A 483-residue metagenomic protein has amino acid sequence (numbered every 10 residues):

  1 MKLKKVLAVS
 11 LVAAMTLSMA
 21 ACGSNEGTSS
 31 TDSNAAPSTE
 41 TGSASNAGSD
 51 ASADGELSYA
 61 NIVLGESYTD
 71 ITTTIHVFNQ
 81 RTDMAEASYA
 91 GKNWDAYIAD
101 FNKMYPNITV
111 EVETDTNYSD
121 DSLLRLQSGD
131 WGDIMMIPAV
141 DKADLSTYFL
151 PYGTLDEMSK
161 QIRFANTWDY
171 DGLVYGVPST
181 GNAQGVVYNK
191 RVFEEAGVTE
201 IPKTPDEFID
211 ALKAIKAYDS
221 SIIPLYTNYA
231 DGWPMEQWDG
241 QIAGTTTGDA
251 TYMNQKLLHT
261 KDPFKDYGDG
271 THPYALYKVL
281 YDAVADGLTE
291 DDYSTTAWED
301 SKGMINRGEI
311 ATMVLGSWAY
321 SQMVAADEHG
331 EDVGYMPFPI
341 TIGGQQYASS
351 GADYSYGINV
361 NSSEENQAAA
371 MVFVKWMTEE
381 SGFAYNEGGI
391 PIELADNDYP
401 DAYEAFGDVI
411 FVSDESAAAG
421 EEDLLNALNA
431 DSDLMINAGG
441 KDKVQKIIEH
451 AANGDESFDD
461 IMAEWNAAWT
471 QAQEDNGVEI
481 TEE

Functional and structural regions predicted by a protein language model:
L3-N25: Sec-dependent N-terminal signal peptides of Gram-positive bacterial secreted proteins and lipoproteins
A8, C22-D141, E365, E456 (+2 more regions): Conserved N-terminal structural module of periplasmic/extracytoplasmic solute-binding proteins
A47-T69, I137-G185, R191, G334-M336: Hinge/lid segment of periplasmic solute-binding proteins
A90, S349-S350, E387, V412-E474: C-terminal capping/gating helix-and-loop segments adjacent to ligand/active sites or protein-protein/ligand interfaces
K103-M104, G172, A196, D286 (+1 more regions): Extracytoplasmic/periplasmic substrate-recognition and gating elements
T116-P151, K160-G176, V186-V187, I209-P224 (+4 more regions): Pocket-flanking alpha-helical
S146-T147, F164-I201, P205, I209 (+3 more regions): Periplasmic solute-binding protein
L212, L257-Y293: Glycine-centered hinge/linker elements that transmit conformational signals in sensory and ligand-binding systems
